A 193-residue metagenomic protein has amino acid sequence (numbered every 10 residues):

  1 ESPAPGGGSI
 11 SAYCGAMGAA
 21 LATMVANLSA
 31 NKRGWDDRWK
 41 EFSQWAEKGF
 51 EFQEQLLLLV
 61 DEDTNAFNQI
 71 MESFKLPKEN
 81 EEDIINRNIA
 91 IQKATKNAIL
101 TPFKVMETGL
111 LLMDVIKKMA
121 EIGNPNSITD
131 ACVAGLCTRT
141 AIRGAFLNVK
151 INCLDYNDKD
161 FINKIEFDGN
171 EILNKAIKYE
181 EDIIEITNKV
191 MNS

Functional and structural regions predicted by a protein language model:
E1-T23, N126-A145: Conserved phosphate/anionic-ligand binding catalytic regions in large, soluble enzymes, centered on
P3-I10, G34-W45, F52, I84-I91 (+3 more regions): Disorder-to-helix initiation segments
M24-D36: Transmembrane signal-anchor/signal-peptide helices with a preference for the extracytoplasmic
V25, Q53-V60, F67, T95 (+6 more regions): A structural signal for well-ordered alpha-helices, especially hydrophobic packing surfaces of coiled-coils
R33-K75, I172, Y179-E181: A structural-propensity feature for long, helix-poor, extended segments
F42, G49, L56, N88-I91 (+6 more regions): Hydrophobic packing residues in well-ordered alpha-helices of helical domains and bundles
D63, F67-L136: Amphipathic alpha-helical interface segments
L112, S127-I186, S193: Preference for long, well-ordered alpha-helical segments
